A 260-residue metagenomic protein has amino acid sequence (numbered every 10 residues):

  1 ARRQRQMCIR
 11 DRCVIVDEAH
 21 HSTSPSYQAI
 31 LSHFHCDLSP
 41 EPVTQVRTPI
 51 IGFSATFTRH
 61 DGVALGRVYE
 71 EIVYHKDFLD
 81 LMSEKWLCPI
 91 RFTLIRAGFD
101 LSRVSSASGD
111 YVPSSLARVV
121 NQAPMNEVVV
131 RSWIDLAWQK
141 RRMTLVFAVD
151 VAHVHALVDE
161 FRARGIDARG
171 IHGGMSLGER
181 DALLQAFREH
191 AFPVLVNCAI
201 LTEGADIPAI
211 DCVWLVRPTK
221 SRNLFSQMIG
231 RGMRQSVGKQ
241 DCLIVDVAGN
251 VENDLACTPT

Functional and structural regions predicted by a protein language model:
R2-I9: Short, small-residue-biased leader/transition segments that mark boundaries at the very start of proteins
Q4, K85, L195-V213, G230-R234: SF2 helicase motor core recognition
E18-H20, V154, L201, V213 (+2 more regions): Conserved Walker B
H20-F92: Post-DEXD/H (motif II) to motif III coupling segment of the RecA-like Helicase ATP-binding lobe
I72-L145: Conserved interdomain linker/interface between the two RecA-like ATPase lobes of SF2 helicase motors
M143-D150, I171: Conserved RecA-like ASCE P-loop NTPase motor core of nucleic-acid helicases/translocases
H155-A156, I166-C198: Conserved helicase ATPase core of P-loop NTP-dependent helicases/translocases
L224-Q227, R231-P259: Conserved segment of the helicase C-terminal RecA-like domain
